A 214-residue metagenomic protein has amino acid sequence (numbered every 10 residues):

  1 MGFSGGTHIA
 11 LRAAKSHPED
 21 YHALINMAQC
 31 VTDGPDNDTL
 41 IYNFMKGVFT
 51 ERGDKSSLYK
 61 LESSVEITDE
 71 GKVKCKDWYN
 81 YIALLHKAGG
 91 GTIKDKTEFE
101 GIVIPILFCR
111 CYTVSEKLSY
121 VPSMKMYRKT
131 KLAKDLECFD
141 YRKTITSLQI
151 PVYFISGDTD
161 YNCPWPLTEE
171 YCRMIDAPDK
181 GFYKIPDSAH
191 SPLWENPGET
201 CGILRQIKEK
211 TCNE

Functional and structural regions predicted by a protein language model:
M1-G2, M27: Short beta-strand immediately N-terminal to the catalytic nucleophile in serine-hydrolase-like folds
G2-R12: Glycine-rich nucleophile elbow surrounding the catalytic serine of serine-hydrolase chemistry
H8, S16-I67: A catalytic-pocket lid/entrance helix-loop region that shapes and gates access to the active site across common
R52-K143, I150: Alpha/beta-hydrolase
L148, F154-S156, D160: Short beta-strand/loop motif that positions the catalytic acidic residue of the alpha/beta-hydrolase fold
Y161-L167: Conserved alpha/beta-hydrolase "acid-adjacent" motif
I175-S191: Catalytic histidine neighborhood in serine/cysteine hydrolases with alpha/beta-hydrolase-type architecture
S188-P197, C201: Catalytic histidine-centered segment of alpha/beta-hydrolase-like enzymes
